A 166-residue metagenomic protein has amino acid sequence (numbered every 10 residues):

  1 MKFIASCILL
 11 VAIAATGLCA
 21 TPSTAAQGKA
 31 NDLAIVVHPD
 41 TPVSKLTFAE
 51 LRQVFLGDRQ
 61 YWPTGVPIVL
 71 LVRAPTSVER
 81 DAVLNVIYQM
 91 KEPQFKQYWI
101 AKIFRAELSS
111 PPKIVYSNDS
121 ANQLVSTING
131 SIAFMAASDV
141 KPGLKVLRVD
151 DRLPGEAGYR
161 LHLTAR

Functional and structural regions predicted by a protein language model:
M1-I4: Positively charged n-region of N-terminal signal peptides that target proteins for export
S6-G17: Bacterial N-terminal signal peptides
L18-Q27: Sec/Tat signal peptide C-region and signal peptidase I cleavage site
A26-R166: Exported/periplasmic ABC-transporter solute-binding proteins
